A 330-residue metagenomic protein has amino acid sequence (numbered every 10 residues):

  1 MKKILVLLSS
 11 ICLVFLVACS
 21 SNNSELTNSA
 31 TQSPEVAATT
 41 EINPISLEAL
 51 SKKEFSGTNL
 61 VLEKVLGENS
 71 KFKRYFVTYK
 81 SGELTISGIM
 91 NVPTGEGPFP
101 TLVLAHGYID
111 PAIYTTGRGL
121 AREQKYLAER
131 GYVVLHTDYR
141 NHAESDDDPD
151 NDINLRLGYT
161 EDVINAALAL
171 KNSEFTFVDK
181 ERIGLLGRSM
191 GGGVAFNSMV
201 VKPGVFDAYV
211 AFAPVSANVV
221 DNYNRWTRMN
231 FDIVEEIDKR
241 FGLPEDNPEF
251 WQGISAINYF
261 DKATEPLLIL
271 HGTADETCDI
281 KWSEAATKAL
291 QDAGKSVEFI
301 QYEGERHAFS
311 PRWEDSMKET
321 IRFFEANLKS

Functional and structural regions predicted by a protein language model:
F15-A18: C-terminal motif of bacterial Sec signal peptides marking the signal peptidase cleavage site
K52-E96: N-terminal cap/lid segment of alpha/beta-hydrolase-fold proteins
G97-F99, L104-D146, N218-V219: Short substrate-entry loop that stabilizes the transition state in hydrolases
I153-E174: Alpha/beta-hydrolase active-site loop
T176-S189: Alpha/beta-hydrolase fold nucleophile elbow
F196-E245: Hydrolase active-site cap/lid region
A263, I269-H271, D275: Short beta-strand/loop motif that positions the catalytic acidic residue of the alpha/beta-hydrolase fold
E284-T287, Q291-S330: C-terminal catalytic histidine-bearing segment of alpha/beta-hydrolase fold enzymes
